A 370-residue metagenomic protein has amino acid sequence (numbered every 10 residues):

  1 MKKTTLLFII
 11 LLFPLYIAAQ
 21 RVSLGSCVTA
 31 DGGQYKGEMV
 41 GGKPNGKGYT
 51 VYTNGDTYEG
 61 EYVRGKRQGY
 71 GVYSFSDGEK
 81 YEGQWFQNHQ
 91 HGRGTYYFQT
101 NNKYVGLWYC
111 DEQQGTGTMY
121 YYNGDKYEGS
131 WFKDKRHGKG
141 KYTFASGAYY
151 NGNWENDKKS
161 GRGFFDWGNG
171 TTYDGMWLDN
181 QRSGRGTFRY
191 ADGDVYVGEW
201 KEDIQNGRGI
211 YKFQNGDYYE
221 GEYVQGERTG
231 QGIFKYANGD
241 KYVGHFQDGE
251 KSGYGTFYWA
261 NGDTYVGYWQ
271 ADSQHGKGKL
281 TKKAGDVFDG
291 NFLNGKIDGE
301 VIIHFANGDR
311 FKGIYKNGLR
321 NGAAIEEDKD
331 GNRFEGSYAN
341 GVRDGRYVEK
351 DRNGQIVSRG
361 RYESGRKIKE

Functional and structural regions predicted by a protein language model:
T4-P14: Sec-dependent N-terminal signal peptides
A18-E370: Glycine/tyrosine- and acidic-biased, solvent-exposed loop/turn segments at the edges of beta-strands
